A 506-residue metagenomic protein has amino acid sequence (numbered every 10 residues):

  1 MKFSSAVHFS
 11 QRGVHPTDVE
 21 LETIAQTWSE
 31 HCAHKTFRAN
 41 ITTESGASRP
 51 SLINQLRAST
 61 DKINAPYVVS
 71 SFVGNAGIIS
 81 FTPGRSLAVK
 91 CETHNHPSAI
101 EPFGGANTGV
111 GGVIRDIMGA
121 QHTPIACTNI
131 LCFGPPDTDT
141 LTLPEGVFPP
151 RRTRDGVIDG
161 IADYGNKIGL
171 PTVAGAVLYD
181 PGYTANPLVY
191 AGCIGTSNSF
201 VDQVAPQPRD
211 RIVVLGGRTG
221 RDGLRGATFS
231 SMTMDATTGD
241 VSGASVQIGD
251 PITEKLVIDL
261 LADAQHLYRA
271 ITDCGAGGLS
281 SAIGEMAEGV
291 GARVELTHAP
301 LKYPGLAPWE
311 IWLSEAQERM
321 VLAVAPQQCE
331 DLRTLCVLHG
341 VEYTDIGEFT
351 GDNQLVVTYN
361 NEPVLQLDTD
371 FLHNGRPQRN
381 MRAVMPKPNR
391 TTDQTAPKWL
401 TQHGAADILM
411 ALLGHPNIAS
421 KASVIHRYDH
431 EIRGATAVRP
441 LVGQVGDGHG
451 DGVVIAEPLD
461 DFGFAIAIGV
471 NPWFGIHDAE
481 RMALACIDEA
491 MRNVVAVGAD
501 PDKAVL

Functional and structural regions predicted by a protein language model:
M1-L506: Glycine/proline-enriched, intrinsically flexible loops and inter-domain linkers
